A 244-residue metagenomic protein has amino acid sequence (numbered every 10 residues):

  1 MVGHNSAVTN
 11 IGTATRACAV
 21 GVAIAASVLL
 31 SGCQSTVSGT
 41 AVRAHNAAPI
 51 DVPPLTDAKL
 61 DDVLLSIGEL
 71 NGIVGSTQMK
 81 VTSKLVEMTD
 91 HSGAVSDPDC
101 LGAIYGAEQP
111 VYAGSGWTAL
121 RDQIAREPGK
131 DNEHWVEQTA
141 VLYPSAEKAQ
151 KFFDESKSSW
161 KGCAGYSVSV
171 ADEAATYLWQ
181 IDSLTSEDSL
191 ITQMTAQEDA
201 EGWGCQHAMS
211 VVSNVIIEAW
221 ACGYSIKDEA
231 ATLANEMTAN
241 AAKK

Functional and structural regions predicted by a protein language model:
H4-V20: Bacterial N-terminal signal peptides that target proteins for export
V28-G32: C-terminal motif of bacterial Sec signal peptides marking the signal peptidase cleavage site
Q34-I124: N-terminal "mature-domain start" segment
K84-V86, W160-G204: Short Gly/Thr-rich strand-loop-strand
L120-P128, G204-V211: Short, surface-exposed beta-strand/loop micro-motifs that present aromatic residues
R121-K151: A short acidic-to-branched-hydrophobic micro-motif
H134-E137, E201-H207: Short, surface-exposed coil-to-beta transition loops
N214, W220-K244: Surface-exposed amphipathic alpha-helical segments
